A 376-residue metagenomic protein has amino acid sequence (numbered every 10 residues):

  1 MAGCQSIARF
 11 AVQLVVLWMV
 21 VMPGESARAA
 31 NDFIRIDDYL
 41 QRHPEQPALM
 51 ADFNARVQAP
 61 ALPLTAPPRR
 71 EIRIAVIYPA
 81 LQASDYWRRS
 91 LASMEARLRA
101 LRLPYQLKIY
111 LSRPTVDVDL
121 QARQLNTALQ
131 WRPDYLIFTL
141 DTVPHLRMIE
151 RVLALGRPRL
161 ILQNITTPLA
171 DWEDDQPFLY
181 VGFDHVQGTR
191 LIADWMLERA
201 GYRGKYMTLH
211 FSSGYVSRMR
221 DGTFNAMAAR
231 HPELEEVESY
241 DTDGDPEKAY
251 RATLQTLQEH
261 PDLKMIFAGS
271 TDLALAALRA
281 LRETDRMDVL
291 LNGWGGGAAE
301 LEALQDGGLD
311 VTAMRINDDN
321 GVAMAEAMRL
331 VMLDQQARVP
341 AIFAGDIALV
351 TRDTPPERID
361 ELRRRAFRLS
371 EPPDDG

Functional and structural regions predicted by a protein language model:
A29-R70, D319-G376: Hinge/cleft segment of the Venus flytrap/periplasmic-binding protein
N54-P63, R73-S93, L101, Y110-D119 (+3 more regions): Extracytoplasmic "Venus flytrap"
I74-V76, M94, R190-S239, M328 (+1 more regions): An alpha-beta-alpha
R99-D117, K205-H210, N225-E247: Short beta-strand elements in bilobed, periplasmic/extracellular small-molecule ligand-binding domains
Q106-Q130, S239-E259, A274-L275: Structural motif
Y135-L155, F224, T242-E302: Hydrophobic alpha-helical
V143-P144, M148-Q187, A298-Q305, D310: Flexible loop/hinge segments that line or gate small-molecule binding clefts
L179-G204, A249-Y250, G297-E300, I316-L333: Hydrophobic alpha-helical segments within soluble ligand-binding/sensing domains
